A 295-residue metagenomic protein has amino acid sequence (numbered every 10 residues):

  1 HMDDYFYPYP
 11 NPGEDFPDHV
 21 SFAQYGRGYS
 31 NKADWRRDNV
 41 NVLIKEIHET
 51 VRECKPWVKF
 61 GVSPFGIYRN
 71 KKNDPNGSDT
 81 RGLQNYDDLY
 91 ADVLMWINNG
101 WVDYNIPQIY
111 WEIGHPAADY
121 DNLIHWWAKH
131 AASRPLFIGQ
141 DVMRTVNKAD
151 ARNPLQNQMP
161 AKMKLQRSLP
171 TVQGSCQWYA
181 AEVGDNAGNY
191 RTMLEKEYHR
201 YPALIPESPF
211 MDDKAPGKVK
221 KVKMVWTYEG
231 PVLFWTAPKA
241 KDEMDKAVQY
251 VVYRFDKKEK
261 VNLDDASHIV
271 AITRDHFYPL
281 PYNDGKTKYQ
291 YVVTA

Functional and structural regions predicted by a protein language model:
H1-W101, Y110-W111: Polysaccharide-binding and catalytic clefts of secreted carbohydrate-active enzymes
K32-K59, A117-T145, A203-E207: P-loop/Walker A phosphate-binding loop and immediately adjacent motor/lid segment at beta-alpha junctions
G82-Q84, Y110-H115, A240-D242, H268-A271: Short, contiguous acidic/charged loop-to-helix segments that flank catalytic cores in large enzymes
Y90-P116, A131-F210: Substrate-binding cleft of secreted/luminal carbohydrate-active enzymes
N189-K246, G285: Pro/Thr/Ser/Gly-rich low-complexity, intrinsically disordered linker/stalk tracts
P238-D264, K288: Solvent-exposed loop/turn segments flanking beta-strands in beta-repeat/beta-sandwich domains
T273-P279: Short S/T/G- and acidic-enriched coil/turn segments that sit immediately N-terminal to beta-strands in beta-sandwich
P279-A295: Beta-strand-rich modules
